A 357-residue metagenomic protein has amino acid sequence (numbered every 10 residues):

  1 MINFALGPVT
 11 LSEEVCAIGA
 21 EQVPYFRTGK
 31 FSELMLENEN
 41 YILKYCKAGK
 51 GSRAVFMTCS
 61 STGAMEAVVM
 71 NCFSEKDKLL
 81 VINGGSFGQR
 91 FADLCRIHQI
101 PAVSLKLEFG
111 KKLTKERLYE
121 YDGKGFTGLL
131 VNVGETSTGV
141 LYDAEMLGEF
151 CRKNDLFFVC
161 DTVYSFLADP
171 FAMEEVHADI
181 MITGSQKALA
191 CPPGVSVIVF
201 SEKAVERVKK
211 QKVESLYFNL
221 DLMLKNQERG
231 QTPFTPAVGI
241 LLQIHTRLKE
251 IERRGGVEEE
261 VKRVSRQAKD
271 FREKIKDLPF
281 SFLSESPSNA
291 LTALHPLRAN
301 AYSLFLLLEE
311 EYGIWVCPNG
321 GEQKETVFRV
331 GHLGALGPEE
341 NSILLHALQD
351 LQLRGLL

Functional and structural regions predicted by a protein language model:
M1, E322, T326-L357: PLP-dependent enzyme catalytic core of the Aspartate aminotransferase-like
M1-G29: N-terminal "arm"/small-domain region of PLP-dependent enzymes with the aminotransferase-like
T10-L11, Q186-K269: Active-site C-terminal subdomain of aminotransferase-like
G19-A67, S86, R90, L94: Conserved N-terminal alpha-helix of the aminotransferase class I/II PLP-enzyme fold
Y41-Y45, L248-F282, L307: Conserved PLP-dependent catalytic core of the aminotransferase class-I/II
F73-G88: Conserved PLP-anchoring active-site segment centered on the Schiff-base-forming lysine
K112-L167: Active-site phosphate-binding strand-loop segment of PLP-dependent enzymes
F280-E311: Conserved PLP-binding catalytic core of the aspartate aminotransferase-like
